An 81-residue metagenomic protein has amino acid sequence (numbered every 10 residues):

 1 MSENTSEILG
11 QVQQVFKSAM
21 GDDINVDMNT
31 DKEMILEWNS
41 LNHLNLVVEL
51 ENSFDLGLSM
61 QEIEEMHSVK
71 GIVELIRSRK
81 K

Functional and structural regions predicted by a protein language model:
M1-S2, L36: Short, N-terminal intrinsically disordered low-complexity segments that are rich in Pro/Gly and polar/charged residues
S2-N25, R77-K81: Thiotemplate assembly-line natural product biosynthesis machinery
N4, I8, N25, L56 (+1 more regions): A general secondary-structure boundary signal
K17-E37, S53-E65: Phosphopantetheine carrier-protein modules
N42: Two-component histidine kinase catalytic core, primarily the HATPase_c
L46: Short active-site alpha-helical segment characteristic of glycosyltransferases and processive polysaccharide synthases
M60-M66, K70-R79: C-terminal structural segments of small proteins and small subunits
